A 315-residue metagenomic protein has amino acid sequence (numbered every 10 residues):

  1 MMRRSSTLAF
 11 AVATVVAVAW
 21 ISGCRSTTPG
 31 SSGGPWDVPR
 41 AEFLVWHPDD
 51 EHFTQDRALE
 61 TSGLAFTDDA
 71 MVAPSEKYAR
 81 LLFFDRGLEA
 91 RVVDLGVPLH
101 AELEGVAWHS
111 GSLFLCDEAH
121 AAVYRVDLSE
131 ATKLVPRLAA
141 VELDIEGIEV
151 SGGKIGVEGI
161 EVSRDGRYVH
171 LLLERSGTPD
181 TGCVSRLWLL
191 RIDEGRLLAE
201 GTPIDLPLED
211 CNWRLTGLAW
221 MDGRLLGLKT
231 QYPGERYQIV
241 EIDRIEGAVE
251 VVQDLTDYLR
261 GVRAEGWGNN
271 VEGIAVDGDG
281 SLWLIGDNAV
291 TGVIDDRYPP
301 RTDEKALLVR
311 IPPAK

Functional and structural regions predicted by a protein language model:
M2-A11: Bacterial N-terminal signal peptides that target proteins for export
A11-A19: Bacterial N-terminal signal peptides
I21-G23: C-terminal motif of bacterial Sec signal peptides marking the signal peptidase cleavage site
S26-K315: Sequence/structural signature of beta-propeller domains
